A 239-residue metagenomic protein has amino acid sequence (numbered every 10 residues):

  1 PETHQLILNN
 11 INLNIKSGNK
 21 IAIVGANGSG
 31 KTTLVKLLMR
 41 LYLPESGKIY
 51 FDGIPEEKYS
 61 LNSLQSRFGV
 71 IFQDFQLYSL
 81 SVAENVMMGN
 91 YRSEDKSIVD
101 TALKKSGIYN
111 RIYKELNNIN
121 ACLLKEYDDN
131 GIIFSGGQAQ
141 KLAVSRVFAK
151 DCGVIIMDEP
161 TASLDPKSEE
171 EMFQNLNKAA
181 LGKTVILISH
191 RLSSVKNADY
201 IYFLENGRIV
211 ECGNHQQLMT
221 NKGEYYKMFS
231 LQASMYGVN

Functional and structural regions predicted by a protein language model:
M39: Helix-to-loop junction immediately C-terminal to a conserved catalytic motif
G47-I54, L64: Conserved ABC transporter NBD signature motif
Y50, Y109-L142, D151-G153, M235-N239: ABC-fold ATPase nucleotide-binding domain signature/coupling loops
N118, Q174, R191, K196-N239: C-terminal portion of ABC ATPase nucleotide-binding domains
I155-E159: Catalytic Walker B motif of ABC-type/P-loop ATPase nucleotide-binding domains
P166-S168: Helix N-cap at the start of a conserved alpha-helix in ABC-type nucleotide-binding domains
K178-L187, V195: Conserved catalytic loops of ABC-family nucleotide-binding domains
